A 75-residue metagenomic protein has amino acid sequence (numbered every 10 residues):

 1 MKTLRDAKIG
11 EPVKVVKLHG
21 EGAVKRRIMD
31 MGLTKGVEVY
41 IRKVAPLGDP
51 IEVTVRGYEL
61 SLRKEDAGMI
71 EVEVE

Functional and structural regions predicted by a protein language model:
M1-E75: Compact, glycine-rich, soluble single-domain proteins
